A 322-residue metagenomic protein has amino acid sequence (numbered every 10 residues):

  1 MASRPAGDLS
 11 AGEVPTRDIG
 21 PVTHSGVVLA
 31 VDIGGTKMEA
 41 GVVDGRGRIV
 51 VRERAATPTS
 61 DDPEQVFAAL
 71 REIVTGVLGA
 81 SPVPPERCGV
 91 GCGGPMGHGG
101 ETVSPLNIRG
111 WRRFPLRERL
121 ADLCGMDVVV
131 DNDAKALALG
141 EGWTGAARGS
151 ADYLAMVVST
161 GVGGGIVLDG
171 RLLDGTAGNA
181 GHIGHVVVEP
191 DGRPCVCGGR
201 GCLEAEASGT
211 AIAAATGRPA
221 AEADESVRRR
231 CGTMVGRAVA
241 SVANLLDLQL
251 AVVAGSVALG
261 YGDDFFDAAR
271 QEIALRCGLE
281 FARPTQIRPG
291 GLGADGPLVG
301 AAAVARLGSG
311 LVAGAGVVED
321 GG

Functional and structural regions predicted by a protein language model:
A2-R87, G97-G100, E118-M126, G140-S150 (+2 more regions): ATP-binding/phosphotransfer module of carbohydrate and carboxylate kinases, centering on a glycine-rich
D32, G89-G93, A155-G161, G165-V167: Short beta-strand segments
G94, T160-V162, G178, G201 (+1 more regions): Glycine-rich beta-alpha junction loops
E101-R112: A charged helix-plus-loop insertion that forms the helical arch/lid used to bind and gate nucleic-acid substrates
V128-N132: General beta-strand structural signal in soluble alpha/beta enzymes
K135, L139: Glycine/small-residue-rich loop that forms an oxyanion/phosphate-binding "nest" at active or ligand-binding sites
N179-V188: Short, intrinsically disordered, charge-biased short linear motifs at domain edges
